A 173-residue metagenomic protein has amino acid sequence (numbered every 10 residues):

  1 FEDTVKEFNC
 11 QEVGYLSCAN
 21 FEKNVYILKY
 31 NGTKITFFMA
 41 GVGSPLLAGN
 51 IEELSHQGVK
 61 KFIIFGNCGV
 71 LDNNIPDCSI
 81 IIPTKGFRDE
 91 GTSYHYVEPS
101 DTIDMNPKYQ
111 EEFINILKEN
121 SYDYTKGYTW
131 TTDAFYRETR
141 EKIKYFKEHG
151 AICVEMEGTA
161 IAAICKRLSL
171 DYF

Functional and structural regions predicted by a protein language model:
F1-I103, P107-E111, R167: Metabolite-binding pocket within alpha/beta catalytic cores that recognizes anionic/polar moieties
K60-K61, I152, D171: Short acidic/polar active-site loop segments enriched in Thr and Asp
C68-G69, T131, A160: Conserved beta-strand edge residues that scaffold enzyme active sites
C78-I80, K126-G127, F173: Conserved active-site beta-strand-loop modules that form the wall/rim of enzyme catalytic pockets and either contain
S100-H149: Active-site rim beta-loop-alpha module in soluble metabolic enzymes
T159-F173: Zn-dependent metallopeptidase/amidohydrolase metal-coordination segment
